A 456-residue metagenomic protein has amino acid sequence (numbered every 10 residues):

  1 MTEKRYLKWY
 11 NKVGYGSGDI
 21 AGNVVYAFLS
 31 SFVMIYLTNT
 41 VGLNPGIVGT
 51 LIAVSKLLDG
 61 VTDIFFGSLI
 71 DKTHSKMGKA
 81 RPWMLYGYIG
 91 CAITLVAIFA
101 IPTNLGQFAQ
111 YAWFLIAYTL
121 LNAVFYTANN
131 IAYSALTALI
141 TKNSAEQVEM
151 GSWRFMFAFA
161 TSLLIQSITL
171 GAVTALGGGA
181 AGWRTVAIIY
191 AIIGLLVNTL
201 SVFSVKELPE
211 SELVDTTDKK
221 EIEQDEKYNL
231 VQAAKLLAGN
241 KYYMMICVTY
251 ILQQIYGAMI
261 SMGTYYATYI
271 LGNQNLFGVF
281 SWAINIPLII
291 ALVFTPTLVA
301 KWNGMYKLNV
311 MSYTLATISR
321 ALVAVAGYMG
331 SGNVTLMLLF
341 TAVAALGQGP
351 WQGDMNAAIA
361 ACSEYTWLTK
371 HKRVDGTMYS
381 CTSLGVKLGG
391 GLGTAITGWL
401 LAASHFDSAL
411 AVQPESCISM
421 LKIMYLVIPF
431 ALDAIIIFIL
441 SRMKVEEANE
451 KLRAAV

Functional and structural regions predicted by a protein language model:
T2-V456: Membrane-embedded alpha-helical bundles of multi-pass transporters/translocases, especially carrier/permease families
